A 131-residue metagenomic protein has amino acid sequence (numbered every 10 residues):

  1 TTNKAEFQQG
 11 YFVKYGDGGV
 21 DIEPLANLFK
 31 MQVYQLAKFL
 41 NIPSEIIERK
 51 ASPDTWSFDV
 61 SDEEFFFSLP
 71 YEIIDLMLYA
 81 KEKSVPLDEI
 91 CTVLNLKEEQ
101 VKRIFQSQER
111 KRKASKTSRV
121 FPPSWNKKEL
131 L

Functional and structural regions predicted by a protein language model:
T2-L131: ATP/NTP-dependent adenylation/nucleotidyl-transfer catalytic domains that generate, transfer, or process NMP-activated
